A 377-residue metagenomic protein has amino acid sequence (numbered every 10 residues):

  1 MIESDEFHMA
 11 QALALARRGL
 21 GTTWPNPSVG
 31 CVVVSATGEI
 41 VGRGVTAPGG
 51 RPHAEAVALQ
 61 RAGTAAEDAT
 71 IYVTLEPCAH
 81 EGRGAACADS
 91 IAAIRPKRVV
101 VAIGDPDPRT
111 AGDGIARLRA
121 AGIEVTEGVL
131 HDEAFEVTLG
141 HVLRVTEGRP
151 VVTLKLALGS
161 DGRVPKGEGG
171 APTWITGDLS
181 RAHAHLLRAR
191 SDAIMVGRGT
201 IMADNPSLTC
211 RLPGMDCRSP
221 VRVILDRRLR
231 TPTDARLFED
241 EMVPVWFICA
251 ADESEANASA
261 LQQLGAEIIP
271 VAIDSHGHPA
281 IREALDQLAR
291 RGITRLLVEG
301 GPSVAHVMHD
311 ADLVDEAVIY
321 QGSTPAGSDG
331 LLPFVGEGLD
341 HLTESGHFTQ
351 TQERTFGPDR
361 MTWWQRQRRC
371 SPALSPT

Functional and structural regions predicted by a protein language model:
I2-N26, G42, R61, V151-T377: Enzymes that bind and transform nitrogen-containing heteroaromatic metabolites
G30: Helix-turn-helix
V33-E133, V221, E241, W246 (+2 more regions): Zn2+-dependent cytidine deaminase-like catalytic core
S35, T146-E147, Q365-Q367: Active-site beta-strand termini and strand-to-loop segments that position acidic
H53, E81-G82, R109-T110, E136 (+4 more regions): Residues that form or flank phosphate/diphosphate-binding pockets in enzymes that use nucleotide phosphates
I103, T138, E168: Short, flexible helix/strand-to-coil boundary loops that buttress conserved ligand/catalytic motifs in alpha/beta
I115, H131, F135-T138, R181-R188: Hydrophobic, well-ordered secondary-structure segments
T138-R149: Flexible, polar/acidic helix-loop-strand segments at domain edges
